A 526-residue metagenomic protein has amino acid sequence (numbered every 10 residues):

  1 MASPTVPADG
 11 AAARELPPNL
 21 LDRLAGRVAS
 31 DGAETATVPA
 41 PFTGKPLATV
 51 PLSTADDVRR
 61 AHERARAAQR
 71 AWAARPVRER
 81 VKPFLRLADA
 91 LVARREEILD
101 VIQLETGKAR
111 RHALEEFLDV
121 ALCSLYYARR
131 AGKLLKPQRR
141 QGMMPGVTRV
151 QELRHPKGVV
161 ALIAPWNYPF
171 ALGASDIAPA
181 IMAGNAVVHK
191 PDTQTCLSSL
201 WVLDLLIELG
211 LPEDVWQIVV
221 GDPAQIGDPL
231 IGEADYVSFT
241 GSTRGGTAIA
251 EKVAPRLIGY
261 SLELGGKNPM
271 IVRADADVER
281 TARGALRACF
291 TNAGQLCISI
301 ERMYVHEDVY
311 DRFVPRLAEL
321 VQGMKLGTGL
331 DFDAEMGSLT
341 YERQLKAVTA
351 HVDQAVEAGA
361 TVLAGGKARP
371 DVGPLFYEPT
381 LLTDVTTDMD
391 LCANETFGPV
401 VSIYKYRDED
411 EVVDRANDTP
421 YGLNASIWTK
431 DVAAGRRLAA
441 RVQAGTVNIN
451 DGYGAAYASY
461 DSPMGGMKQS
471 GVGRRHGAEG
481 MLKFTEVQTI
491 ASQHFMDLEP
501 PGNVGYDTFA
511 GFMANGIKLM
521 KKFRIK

Functional and structural regions predicted by a protein language model:
A2-T148, T340: N-terminal Rossmann-like NAD(P)+-binding subdomain of aldehyde/semialdehyde dehydrogenases
A33-A36, I300, L423: Short loop/turn microsegments at loop-to-beta-strand junctions
T43-T49, K325, R369, F376-K526: Conserved C-terminal structural/oligomerization subdomain of aldehyde/semialdehyde dehydrogenase
G44, R80, I102, S124 (+9 more regions): Residue-level signal for inorganic ion chemistry
P46-S53, A68-A74, L162, M270-V272 (+5 more regions): Short, well-ordered beta-strand elements within core beta-sheets of diverse protein domains
Q138-R280, Y406: Rossmann-like NAD(P) dinucleotide-binding subdomain of oxidoreductase/dehydrogenase enzymes
A186-V188, V362, T446: A short hydrophobic/small-residue beta-strand
Y236, R244-T386, I449, T508-F512 (+1 more regions): ALDH superfamily catalytic-core signature
